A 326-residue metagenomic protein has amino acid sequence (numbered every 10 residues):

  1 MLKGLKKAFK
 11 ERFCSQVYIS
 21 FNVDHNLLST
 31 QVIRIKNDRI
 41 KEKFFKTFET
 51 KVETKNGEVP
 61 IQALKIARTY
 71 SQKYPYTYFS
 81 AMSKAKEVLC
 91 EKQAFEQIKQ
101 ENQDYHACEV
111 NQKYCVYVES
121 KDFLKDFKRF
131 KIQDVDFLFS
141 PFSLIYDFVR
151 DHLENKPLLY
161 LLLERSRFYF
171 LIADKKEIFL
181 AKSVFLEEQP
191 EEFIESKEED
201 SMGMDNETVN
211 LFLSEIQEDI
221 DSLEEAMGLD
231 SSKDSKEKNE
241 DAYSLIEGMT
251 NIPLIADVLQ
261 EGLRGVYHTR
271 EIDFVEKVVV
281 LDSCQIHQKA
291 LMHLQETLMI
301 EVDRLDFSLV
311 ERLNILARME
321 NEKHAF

Functional and structural regions predicted by a protein language model:
M1-F326: Hydrophobic/aromatic-enriched cytosolic interaction surfaces used to assemble or bind macromolecules
